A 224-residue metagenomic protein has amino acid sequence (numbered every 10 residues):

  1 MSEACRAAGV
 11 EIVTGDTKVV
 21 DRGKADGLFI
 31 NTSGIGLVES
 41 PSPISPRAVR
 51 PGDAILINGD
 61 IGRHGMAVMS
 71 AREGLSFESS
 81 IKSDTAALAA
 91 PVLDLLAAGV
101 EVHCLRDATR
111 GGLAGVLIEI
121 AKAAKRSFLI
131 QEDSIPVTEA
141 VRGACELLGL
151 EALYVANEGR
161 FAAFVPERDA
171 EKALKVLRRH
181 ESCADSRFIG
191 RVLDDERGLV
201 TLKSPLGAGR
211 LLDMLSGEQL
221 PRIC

Functional and structural regions predicted by a protein language model:
M1-A67, R191: Glycine-rich anion-binding loops of enzyme active sites
D16-V19, D60-I61, A108-R110, D133-I135 (+2 more regions): Short, ordered loop/turn segments at secondary-structure junctions
A67-I81: Short, compositionally biased
I81-N157: Active-site-proximal betaalpha loop/short-helix elements that scaffold phosphoryl/nucleotidyl transfer chemistry
G159-V165: Short cationic amphipathic helices and targeting signals
V165-E171: Helix N-cap motif at beta-to-alpha junctions
K172-S182: Short amphipathic alpha-helices in soluble, non-transmembrane regions that often serve as interface/regulatory elements
H180-C224: Acidic, Ser/Thr/Pro-rich beta/coil linker or hinge segments at domain junctions
